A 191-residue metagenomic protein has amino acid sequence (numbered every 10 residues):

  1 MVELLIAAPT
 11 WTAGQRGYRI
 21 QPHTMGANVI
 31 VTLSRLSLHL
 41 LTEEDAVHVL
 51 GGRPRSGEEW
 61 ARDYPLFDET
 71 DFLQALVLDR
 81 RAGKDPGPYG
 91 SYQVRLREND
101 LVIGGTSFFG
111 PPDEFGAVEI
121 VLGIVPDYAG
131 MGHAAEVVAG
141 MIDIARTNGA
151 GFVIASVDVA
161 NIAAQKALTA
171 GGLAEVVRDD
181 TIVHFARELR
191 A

Functional and structural regions predicted by a protein language model:
E3-E119, G123-D127, G140-I144, N148 (+2 more regions): GNAT-family acyltransferases
F115, G132, A163: Residues that form or flank phosphate/diphosphate-binding pockets in enzymes that use nucleotide phosphates
A117, A134, V157: Charged, low-complexity surface patches
E119, E136, F152, A163: Amphipathic alpha-helical recognition patches that constitute DNA-binding helices
G130-D143, K166-A170: Conserved acetyl-CoA-binding loop-helix of GNAT-fold acetyltransferases
N148-S156: Conserved GNAT acetyl-CoA-binding A-motif
A155-Q165: Conserved beta-strand-loop-alpha-helix junction that forms the acyl-donor binding cleft
